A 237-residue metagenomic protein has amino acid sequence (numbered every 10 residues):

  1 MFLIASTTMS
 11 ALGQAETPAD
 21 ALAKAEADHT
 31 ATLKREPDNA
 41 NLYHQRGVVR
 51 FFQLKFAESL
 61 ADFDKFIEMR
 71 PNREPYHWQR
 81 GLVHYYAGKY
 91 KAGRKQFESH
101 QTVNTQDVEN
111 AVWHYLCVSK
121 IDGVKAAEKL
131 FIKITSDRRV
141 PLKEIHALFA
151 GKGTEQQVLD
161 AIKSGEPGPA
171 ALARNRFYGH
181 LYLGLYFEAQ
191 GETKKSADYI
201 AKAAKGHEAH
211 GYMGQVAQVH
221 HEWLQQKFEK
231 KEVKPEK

Functional and structural regions predicted by a protein language model:
R35, E68-M69, V103-N104, D137 (+2 more regions): Structural marker of alpha-solenoid helical repeat scaffolds
F52, Y86-A87, K120, A189 (+2 more regions): Register position in tetratricopeptide repeats
